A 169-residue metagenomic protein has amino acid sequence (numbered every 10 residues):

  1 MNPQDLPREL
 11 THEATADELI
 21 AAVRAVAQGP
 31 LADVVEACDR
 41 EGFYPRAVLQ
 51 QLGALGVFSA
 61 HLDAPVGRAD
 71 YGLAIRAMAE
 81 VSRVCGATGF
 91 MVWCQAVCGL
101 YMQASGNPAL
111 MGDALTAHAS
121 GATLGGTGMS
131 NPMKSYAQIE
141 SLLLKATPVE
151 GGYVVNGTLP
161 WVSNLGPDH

Functional and structural regions predicted by a protein language model:
M1-A79: Alpha-helical interface subdomain recognition
Y44-A54, F58-S163: Glycine-rich flavin
L165-H169: Short, intrinsically disordered, charge-balanced linker/junction segments flanking boundaries in proteins
